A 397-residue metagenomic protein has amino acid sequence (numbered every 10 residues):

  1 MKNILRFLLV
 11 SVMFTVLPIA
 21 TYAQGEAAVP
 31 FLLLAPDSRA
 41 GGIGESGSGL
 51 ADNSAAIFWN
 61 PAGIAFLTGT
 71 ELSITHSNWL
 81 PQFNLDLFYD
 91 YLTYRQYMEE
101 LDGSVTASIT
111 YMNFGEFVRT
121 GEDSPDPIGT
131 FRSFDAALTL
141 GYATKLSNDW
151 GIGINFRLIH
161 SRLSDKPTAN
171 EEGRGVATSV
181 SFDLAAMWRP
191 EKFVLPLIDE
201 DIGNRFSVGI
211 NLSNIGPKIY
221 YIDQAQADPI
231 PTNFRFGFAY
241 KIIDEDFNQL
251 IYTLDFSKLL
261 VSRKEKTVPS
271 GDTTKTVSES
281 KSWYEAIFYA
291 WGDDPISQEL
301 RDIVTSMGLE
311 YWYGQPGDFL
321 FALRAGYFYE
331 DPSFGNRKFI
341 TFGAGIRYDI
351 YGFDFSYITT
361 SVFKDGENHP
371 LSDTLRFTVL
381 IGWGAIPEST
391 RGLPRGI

Functional and structural regions predicted by a protein language model:
M1-L9: Bacterial N-terminal signal peptides that target proteins for export
L8-P18: Bacterial N-terminal signal peptides
Y22-I397: Subset of outer-membrane beta-barrel
